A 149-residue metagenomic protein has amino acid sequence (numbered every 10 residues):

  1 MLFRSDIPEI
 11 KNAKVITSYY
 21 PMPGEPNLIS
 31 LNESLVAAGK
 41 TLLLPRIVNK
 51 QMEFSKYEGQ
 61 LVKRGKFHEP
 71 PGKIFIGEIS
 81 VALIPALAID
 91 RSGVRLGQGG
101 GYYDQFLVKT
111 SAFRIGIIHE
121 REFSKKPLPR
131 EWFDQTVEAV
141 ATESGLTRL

Functional and structural regions predicted by a protein language model:
M1-G77: N-terminal active-site beta-alpha-beta segment that forms phosphate/nucleotide-binding and substrate-recognition loops
S18, L42, L83, G99 (+1 more regions): Residue-level signal for inorganic ion chemistry
M22-G24, L87-R91: Short glycine-rich anion-binding loops that position phosphate/pyrophosphate groups of nucleotides and phosphorylated
N27-S30, F54, S92-R95, K126-P127: Short glycine-/acidic-enriched loop or helix-start segments at secondary-structure transitions that form or flank
E33, G97-Y102: Charged helix-capping and loop-helix junction motifs
R46, E69, A86, I118-H119 (+1 more regions): Short, structured patches in soluble enzyme cores that scaffold and shape functional sites
G77-V81, R91-V94, D104-L149: Surface-exposed, charge/polar-rich loops and edge strands
